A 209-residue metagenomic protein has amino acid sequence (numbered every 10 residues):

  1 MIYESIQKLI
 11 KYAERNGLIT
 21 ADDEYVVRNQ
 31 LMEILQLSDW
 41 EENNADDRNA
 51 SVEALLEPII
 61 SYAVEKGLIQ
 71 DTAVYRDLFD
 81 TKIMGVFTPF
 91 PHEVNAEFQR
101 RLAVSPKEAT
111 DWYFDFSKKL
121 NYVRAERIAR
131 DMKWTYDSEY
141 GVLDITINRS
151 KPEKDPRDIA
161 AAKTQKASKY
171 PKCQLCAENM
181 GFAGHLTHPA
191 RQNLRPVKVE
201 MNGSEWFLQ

Functional and structural regions predicted by a protein language model:
M1-L208: Active-site microenvironments that recognize anionic phosphate/pyrophosphate groups
